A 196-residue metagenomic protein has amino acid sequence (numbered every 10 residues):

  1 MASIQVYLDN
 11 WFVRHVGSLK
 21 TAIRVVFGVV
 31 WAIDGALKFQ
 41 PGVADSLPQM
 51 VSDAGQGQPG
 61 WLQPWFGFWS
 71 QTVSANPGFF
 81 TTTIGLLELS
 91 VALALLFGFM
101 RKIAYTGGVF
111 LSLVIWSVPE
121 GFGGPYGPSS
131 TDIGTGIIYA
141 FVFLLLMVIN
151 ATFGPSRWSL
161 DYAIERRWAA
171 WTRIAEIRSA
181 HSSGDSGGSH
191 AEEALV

Functional and structural regions predicted by a protein language model:
M1-L87, F97-V196: Extended, low-polarity transmembrane helix blocks
